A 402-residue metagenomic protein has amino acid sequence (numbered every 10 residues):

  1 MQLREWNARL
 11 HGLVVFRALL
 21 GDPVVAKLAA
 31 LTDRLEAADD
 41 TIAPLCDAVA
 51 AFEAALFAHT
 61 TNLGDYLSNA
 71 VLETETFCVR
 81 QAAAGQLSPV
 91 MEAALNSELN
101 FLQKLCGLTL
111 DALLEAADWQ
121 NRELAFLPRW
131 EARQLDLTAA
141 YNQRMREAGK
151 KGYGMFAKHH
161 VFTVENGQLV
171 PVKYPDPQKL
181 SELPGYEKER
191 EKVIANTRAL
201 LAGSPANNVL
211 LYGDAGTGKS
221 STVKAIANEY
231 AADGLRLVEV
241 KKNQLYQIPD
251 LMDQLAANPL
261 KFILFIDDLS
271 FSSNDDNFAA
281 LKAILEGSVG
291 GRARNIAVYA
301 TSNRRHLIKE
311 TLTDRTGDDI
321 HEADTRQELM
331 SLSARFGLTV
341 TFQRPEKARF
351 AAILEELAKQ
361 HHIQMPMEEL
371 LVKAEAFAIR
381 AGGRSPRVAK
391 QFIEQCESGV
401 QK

Functional and structural regions predicted by a protein language model:
M1-P184: AAA+ P-loop ATPase mechanoenzymes
P175-N208: Pre-Walker A (pre-P-loop) alpha-helix and adjacent loop at the N terminus of AAA/AAA+ ATPase modules, a conserved
R190-I194, A231-F262, S273-A279: Short glycine-rich substrate-engagement loop in P-loop NTPases that contacts/grips substrate
N208-V238, L251-A256: Walker A/P-loop
A256-A257, S272-D319, D324: Conserved catalytic/switch belt of AAA+ P-loop NTPases
D267-L269: Walker B catalytic acidic pair
D318-M330, G337-A351: Conserved AAA+ ATPase "SRH/arginine-finger" region at the nucleotide-binding site
Q343-K402: C-terminal alpha-helical "lid" subdomain
